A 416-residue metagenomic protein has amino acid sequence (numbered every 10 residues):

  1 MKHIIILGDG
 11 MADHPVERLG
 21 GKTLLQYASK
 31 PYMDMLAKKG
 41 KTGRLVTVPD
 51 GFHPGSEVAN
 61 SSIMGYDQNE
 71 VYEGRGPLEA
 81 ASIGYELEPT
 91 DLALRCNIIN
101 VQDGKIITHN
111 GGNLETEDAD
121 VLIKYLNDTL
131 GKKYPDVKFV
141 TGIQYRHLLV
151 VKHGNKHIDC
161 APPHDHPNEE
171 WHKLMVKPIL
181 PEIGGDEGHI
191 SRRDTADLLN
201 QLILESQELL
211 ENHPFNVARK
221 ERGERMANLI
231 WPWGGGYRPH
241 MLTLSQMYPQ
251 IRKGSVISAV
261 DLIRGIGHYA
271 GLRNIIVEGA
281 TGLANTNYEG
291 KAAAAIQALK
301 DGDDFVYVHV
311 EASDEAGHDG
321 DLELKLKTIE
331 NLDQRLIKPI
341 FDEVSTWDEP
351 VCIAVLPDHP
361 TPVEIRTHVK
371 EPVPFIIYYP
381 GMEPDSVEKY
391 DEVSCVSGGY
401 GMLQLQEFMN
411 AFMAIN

Functional and structural regions predicted by a protein language model:
M1-N416: Feature captures the catalytic ectodomains and active-site-proximal regions of enzymes that hydrolyze or transfer
